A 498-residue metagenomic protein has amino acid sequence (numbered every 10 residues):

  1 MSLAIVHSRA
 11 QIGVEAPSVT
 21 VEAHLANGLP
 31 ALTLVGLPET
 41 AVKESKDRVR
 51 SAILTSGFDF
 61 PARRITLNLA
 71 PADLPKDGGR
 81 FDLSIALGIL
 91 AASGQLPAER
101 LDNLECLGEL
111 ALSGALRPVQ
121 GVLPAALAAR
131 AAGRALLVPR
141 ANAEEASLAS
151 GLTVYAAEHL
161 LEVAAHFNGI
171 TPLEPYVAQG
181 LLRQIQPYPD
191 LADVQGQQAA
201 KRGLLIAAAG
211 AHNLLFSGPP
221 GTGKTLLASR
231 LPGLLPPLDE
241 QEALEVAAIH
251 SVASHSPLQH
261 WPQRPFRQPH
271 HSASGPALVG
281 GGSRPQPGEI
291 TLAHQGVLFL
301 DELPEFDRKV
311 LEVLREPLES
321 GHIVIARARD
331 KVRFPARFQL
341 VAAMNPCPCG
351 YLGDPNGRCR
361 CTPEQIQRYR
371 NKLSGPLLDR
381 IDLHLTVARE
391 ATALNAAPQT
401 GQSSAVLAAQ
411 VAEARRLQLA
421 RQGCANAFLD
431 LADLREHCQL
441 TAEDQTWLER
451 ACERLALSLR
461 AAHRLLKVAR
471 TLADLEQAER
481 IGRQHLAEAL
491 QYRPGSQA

Functional and structural regions predicted by a protein language model:
M1-L215, P219-T225, A326, A462 (+1 more regions): Peripheral, non-AAA+ core regions of ATP-driven protein-machinery
A26, G57-F60, P97-E99, A129-A131 (+9 more regions): Conserved catalytic network of the ASCE P-loop NTPase/AAA+ motor domain
V35-K46, P61, N68-G78, P285 (+1 more regions): Basic, amphipathic alpha-helical bundle interface domains used for macromolecular binding and assembly
L112, L298-F299, E305-F306, T392: Residues immediately C-terminal
I170-I206, G210, E240-I290: P-loop NTPase nucleotide-binding/switch module
L215-L258, S320: Walker A/P-loop
G218, G280, E302: The Walker A (P-loop) glycine that initiates the GxxxxGKT/S ATP-binding motif of P-loop NTPases
Q295, D301-E302, V313: Walker B catalytic acidic pair
